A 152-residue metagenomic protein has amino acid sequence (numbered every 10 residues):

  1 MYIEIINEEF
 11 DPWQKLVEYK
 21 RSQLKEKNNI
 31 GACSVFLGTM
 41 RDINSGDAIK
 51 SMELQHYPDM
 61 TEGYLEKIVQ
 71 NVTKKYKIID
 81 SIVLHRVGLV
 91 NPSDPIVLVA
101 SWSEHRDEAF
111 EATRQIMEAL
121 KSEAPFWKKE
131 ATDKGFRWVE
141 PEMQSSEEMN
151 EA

Functional and structural regions predicted by a protein language model:
M1-P95, W102-E104, E108-R114, E118-A152: N-terminal, polar/charged subdomain of small-to-medium soluble alpha/beta proteins
